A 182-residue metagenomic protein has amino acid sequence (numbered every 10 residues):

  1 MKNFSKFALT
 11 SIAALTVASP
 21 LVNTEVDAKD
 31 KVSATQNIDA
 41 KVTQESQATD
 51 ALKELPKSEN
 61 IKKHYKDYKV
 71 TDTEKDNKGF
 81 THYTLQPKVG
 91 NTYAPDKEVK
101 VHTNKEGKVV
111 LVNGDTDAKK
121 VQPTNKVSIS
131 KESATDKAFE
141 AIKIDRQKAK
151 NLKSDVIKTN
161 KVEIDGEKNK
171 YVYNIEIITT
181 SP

Functional and structural regions predicted by a protein language model:
M1-L9: Bacterial N-terminal signal peptides that target proteins for export
K6, V17-Q36: Sec-dependent signal peptide cleavage junction
A8-S11, K143: Prokaryotic Sec-type signal peptides and long signal-anchor helices with extended Leu/Ile/Val-rich h-regions
D27-P182: Segments that shape or occlude catalytic/ligand-binding pockets
